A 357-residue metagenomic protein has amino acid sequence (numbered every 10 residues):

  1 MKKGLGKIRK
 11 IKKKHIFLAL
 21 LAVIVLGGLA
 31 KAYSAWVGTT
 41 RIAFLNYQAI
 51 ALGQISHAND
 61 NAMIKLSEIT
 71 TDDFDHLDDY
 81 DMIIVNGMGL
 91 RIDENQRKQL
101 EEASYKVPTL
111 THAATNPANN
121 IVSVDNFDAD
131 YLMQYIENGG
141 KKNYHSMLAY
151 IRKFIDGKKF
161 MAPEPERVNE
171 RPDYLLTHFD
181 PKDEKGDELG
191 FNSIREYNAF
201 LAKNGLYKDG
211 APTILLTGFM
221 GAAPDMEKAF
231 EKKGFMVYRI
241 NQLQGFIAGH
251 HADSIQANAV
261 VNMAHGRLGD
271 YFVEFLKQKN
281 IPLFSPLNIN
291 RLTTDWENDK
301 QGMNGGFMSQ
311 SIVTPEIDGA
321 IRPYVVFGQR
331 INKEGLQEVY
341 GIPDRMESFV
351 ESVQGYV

Functional and structural regions predicted by a protein language model:
K2-V357: An N-terminal assembly and electron-transfer interface module characteristic of large anaerobic redox and radical
